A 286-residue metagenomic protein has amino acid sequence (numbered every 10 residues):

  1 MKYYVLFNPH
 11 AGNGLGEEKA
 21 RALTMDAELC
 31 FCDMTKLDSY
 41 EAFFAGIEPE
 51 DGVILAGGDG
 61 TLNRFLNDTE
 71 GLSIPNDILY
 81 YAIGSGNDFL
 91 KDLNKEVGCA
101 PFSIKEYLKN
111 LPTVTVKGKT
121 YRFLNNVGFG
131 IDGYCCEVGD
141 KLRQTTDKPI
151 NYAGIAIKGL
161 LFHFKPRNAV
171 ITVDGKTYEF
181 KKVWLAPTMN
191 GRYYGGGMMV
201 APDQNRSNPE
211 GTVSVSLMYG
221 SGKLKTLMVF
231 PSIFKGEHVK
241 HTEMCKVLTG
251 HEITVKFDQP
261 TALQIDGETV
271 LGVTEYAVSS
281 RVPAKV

Functional and structural regions predicted by a protein language model:
M1-A56, N63, N67-I74, N94-K95: ATP/NTP phosphate-donor binding region
Y4-L6, H10, L15, C32 (+1 more regions): Catalytic core of DAGKc-family lipid kinases
A45-P49, Y178-K181, V247-T249: Flexible, charged surface loops at secondary-structure boundaries
A56-G57, Y81: Structural motif
R64-F65, D88-F89, Y134, Q264-I265: Phosphate- and divalent-cation-binding pockets in alpha/beta enzyme and binding domains that engage nucleotide-derived
G128, D132, L185-A201: Glycine-rich phosphate/pyrophosphate-binding beta-alpha loops
G175, S207-E210, L217-V286: ATP/nucleoside-binding phosphotransfer catalytic cores, i.e., glycine-rich phosphate-binding loops
Y194-T212, L217: NAD(P)-dinucleotide binding in Rossmann-like oxidoreductases
